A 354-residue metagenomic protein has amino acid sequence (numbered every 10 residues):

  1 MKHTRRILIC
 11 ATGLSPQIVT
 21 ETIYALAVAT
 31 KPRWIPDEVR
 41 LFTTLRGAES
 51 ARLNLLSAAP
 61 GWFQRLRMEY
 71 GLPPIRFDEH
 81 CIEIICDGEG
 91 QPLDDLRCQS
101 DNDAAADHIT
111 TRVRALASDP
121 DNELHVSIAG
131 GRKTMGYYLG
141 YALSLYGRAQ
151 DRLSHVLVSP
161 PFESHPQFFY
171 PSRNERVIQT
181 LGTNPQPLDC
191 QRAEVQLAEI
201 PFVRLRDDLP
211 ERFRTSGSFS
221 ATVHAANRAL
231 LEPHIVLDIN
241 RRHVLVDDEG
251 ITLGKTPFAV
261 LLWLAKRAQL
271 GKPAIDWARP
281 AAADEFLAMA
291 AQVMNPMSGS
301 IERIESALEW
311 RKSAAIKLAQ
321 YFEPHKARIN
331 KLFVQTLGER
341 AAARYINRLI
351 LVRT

Functional and structural regions predicted by a protein language model:
M1-L124, Y137-T354: Long, low-complexity, Lys/Arg-enriched
